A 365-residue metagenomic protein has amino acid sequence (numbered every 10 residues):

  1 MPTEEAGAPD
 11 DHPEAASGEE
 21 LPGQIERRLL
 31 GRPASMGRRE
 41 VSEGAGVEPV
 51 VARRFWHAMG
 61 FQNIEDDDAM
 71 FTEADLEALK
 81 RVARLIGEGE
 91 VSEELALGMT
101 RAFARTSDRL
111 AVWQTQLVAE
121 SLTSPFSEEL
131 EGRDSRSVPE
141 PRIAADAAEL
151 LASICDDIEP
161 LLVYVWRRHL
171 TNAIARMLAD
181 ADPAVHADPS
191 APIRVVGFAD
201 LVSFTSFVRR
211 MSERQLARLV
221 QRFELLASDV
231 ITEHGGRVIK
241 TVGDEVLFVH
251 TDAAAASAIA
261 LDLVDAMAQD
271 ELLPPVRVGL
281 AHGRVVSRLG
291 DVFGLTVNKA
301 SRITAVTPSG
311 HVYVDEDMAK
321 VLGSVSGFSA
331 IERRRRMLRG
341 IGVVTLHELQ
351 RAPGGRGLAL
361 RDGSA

Functional and structural regions predicted by a protein language model:
M1-E43, V47-D182: Arg/Lys-rich, alpha-helical DNA-contact motif
A58, Q62, L85, Y164 (+5 more regions): Conserved, well-folded catalytic cores of nucleic-acid-processing and energy-transducing macromolecular machines
A184-D262: Catalytic NTP-binding/metal-coordinating core of nucleotidyl cyclase/transferase enzymes
Q221-G235, L247-R284, L295, K299-T304 (+1 more regions): Alpha-helical scaffold within the catalytic cores of cyclic-nucleotide enzymes
R288-G294: Short, surface-exposed loop/helix-turn segments at secondary-structure junctions that function as lids/hinges flanking
G310-A365: Cytosolic regulatory/linker segments at or just downstream of nucleotide-handling modules in signal-transduction
